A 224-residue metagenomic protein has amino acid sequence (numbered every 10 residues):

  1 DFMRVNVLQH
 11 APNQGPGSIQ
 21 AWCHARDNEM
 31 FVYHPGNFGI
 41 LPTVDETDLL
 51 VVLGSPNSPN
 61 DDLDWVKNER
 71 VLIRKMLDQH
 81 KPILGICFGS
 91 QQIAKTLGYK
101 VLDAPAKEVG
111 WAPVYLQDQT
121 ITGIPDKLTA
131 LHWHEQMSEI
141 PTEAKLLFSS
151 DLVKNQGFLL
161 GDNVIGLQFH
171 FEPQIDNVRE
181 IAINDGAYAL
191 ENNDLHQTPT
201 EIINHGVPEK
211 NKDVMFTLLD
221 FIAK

Functional and structural regions predicted by a protein language model:
F2-N6: Extreme N-terminal starter segment of soluble prokaryotic enzymes
V7, L102, L116-K224: Amide-donor transfer/coupling interface in amidating biosynthetic enzymes
L8-H10, P35, F88, F169: Cofactor-binding loop segments of dinucleotide-utilizing enzymes, especially the Rossmann-like FAD- and NAD(P)+-binding
Q14-S18: Short N-terminal binding/cap micro-motifs at the start of the first secondary-structure element
H24-L84: Flexible gly/pro-rich beta->alpha loop and the following alpha-helix that scaffold active-site loops
E29-N37, P113, A130, L147-S150: Short gly/ser/thr-rich secondary-structure transition/capping motifs
D61-W65, P105, P125: Short, solvent-exposed loop/turn segments at secondary-structure boundaries
M76-K100: Catalytic nucleophile loop
